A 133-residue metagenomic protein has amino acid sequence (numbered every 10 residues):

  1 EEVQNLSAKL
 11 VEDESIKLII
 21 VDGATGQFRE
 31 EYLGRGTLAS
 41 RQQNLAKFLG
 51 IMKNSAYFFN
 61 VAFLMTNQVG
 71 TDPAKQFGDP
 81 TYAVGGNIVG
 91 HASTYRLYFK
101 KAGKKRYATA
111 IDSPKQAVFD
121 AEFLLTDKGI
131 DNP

Functional and structural regions predicted by a protein language model:
E1-T37: Conserved inter-motif catalytic segment of the P-loop NTP-binding fold
V3, A46-L49: Short, well-ordered alpha-helical scaffold segments within catalytic/effector domains
T37-L45: Residue-level preference for long, well-ordered alpha-helices that form the structural scaffold of enzyme catalytic
Q43, G50-P133: Phosphate-binding/switch region of NTP-binding enzymes
